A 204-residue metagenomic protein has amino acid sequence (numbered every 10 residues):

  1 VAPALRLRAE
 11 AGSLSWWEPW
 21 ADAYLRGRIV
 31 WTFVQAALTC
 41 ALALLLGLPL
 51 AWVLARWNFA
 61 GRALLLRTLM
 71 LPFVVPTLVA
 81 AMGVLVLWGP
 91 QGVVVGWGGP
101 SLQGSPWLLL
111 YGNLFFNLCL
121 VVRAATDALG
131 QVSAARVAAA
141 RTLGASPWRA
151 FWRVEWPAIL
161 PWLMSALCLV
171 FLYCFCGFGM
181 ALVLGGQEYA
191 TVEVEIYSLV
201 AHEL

Functional and structural regions predicted by a protein language model:
V1-G12, A23-G130, A158-G185: Membrane-water interface segments at the C-terminal ends of transmembrane alpha-helices in multi-pass inner-membrane
W16, W20-A23, A181-L204: Interhelical loop and adjacent transmembrane-helix boundary motif in polytopic membrane transport permeases
E18, A63-L66, D127, A134-T142 (+2 more regions): Short amphipathic alpha-helical coupling elements at transmembrane boundaries
W57-G61, G130-A135, A145-W148, Q187-Y189 (+1 more regions): Juxtamembrane helix-boundary/capping and inter-helix hinge elements in multi-pass membrane proteins
S105, A150-F151: Juxtamembrane helix-start elements in MFS-like secondary transporters
L120-R123, R153, V194: Short alpha-helical elements of helix-turn-helix
L143-A145, P157: Glycine/proline-centered hinge or cleavage motifs at structural transition points of membrane proteins
